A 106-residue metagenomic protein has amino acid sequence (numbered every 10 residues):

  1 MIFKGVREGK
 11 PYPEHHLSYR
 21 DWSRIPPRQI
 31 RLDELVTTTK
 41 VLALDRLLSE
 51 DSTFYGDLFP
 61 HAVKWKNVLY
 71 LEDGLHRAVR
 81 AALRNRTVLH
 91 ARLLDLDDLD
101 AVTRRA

Functional and structural regions predicted by a protein language model:
M1-Y19: N-terminal leader/domain-start detector
F3-K4, E14, P27-I30, L42 (+2 more regions): Hydrophobic transmembrane signal anchors and adjacent membrane-proximal interface regions, especially in viral
E14-Y70, A82: Short alpha-helix boundary/capping and kink motifs at helix termini
Y55-A106: A short, basic-hydrophobic beta/loop patch
